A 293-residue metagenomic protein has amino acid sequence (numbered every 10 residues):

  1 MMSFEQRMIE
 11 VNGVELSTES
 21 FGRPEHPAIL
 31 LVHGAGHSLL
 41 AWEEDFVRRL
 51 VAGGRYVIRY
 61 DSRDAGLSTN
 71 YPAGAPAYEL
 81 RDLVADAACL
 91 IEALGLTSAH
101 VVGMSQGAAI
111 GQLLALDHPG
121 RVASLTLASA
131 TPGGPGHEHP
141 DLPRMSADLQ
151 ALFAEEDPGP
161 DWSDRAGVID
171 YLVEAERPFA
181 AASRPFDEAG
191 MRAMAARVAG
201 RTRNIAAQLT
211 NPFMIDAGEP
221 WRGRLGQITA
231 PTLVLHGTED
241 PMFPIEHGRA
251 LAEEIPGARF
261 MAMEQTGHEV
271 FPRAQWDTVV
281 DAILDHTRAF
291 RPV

Functional and structural regions predicted by a protein language model:
V14-N70: Conserved HGGG/HGGXW glycine-rich cap/lid loop of the alpha/beta-hydrolase fold
A35, T238-D240, Q265-G267: Acidic beta-to-alpha connecting loop that harbors the catalytic carboxylate
R81-A99: Conserved acidic catalytic loop of the alpha/beta-hydrolase fold
T97-P140: Conserved hydrolase catalytic core segment
M145-G223, A230, A250: Alpha/beta-hydrolase
I228, V234-H236: Short beta-strand/loop motif that positions the catalytic acidic residue of the alpha/beta-hydrolase fold
P241-H247: Conserved alpha/beta-hydrolase "acid-adjacent" motif
A258-V293: Catalytic active-site module of serine/aspartate enzymes centered on a nucleophile-bearing elbow/loop
